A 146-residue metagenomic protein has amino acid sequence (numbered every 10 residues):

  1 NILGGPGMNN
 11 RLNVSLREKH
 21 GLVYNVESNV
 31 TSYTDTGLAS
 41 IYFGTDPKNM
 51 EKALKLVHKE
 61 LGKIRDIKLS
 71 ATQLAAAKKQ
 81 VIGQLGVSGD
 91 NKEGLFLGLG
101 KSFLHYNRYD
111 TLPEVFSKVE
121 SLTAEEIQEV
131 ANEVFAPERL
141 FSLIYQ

Functional and structural regions predicted by a protein language model:
N1-N10: His/Glu-based metal-binding/catalytic segments typifying zinc-dependent metallopeptidases
I2, S102, V134: Conserved catalytic core of Hanks-type protein kinase domains
R11-L12, E129: Short Gly/charged-rich anion-binding patches and loops
N13-D66, A71-S121, P137-Q146: M16 family metallopeptidases and their MPP-like homologs
T123-N132: Low-complexity, intrinsically disordered Gly/Pro/Thr-rich segments
